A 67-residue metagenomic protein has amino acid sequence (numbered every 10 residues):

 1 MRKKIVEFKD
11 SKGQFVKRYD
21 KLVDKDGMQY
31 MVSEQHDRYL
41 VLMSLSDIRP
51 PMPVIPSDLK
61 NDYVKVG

Functional and structural regions predicted by a protein language model:
M1-R18: Mixed-charge, Lys/Arg-rich low-complexity intrinsically disordered regions
I5, I48-G67: Intrinsically disordered, low-complexity, charged/polar segments
F8, G27, Q35, N61-D62: Non-catalytic effector/regulatory segments
K25-V54: Basic/aromatic-rich interaction segments and small domains that mediate binding to polyanionic partners
